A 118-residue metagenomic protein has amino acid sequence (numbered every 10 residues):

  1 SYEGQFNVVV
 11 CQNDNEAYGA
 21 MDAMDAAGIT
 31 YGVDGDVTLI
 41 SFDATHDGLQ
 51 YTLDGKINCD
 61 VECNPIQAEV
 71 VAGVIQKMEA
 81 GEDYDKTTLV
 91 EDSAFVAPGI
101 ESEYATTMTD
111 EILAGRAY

Functional and structural regions predicted by a protein language model:
S1-Q50: Hydrophobic alpha-helical
E3, D54, E91-D92: Generic secondary-structure boundary/loop-capping signal
Q5, T30, I57-N58, Y84: A general structural signal for well-ordered secondary-structure junctions
V8, V33, D60-V61, K86-T88: Short, hydrophobic secondary-structure boundary micro-motifs
A23, A27, G55, M78-E82: Change "in soluble alpha/beta enzymes" to "in soluble alpha/beta proteins
T38, N58-C59, S93: Conserved beta-strand segments of alpha/beta enzyme cores
D54-P65: Short beta-strand elements at the ligand-binding edges of bilobed clamshell
C63-Y118: Hinge/cleft segment of the Venus flytrap/periplasmic-binding protein
